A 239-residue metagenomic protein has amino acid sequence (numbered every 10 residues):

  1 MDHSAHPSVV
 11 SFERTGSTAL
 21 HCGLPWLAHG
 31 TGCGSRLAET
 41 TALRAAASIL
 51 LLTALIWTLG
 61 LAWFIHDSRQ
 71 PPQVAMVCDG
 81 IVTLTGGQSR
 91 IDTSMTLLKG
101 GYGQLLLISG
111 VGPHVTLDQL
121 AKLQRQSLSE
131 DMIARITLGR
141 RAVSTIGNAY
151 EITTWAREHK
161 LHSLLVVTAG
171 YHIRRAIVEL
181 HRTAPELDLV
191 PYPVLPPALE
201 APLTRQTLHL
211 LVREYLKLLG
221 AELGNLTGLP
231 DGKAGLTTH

Functional and structural regions predicted by a protein language model:
M1-A42: N-terminal Lys/Arg-rich, disordered targeting/topogenic segments
L20-G30, A45-L51, G80-T83, I108-G110: Short N-terminal helix-initiation segments at or just after the protein's N-terminus
C22-A28, V190-P196, L216: Juxtamembrane amphipathic/hinge helix adjacent to a transmembrane helix
G34, A38-R44, T204, L208 (+1 more regions): Structural motif marking the loop-to-transmembrane transition
R44-A62: Hydrophobic membrane-insertion alpha-helices, especially the h-region of bacterial N-terminal signal peptides
I65-L211: A structural signal for short, hydrophobic/glycine-enriched beta-strand patches
P202, Q206-A234: A transmembrane-helix-recognition feature enriched in membrane-embedded lipid enzymes and envelope glyco-/phospholipid
T237-H239: Short, solvent-exposed mixed-charge patches
